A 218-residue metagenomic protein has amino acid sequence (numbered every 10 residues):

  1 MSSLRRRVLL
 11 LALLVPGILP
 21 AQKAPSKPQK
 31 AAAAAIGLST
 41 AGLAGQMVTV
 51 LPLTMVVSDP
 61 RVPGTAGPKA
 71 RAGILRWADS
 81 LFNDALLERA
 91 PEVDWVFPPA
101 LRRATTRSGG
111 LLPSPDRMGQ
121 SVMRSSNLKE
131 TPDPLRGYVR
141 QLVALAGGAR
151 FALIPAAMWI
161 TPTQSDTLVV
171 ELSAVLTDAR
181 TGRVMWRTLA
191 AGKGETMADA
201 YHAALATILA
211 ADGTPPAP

Functional and structural regions predicted by a protein language model:
M1-L9: Bacterial N-terminal signal peptides that target proteins for export
R5, F97, E195-D199: Alpha-helix initiation/capping motif
V8, L101, M158: Histidine- and/or cysteine-centered catalytic micro-motif in compact active-site loops
L11-A12, T167: N-terminal hydrophobic alpha-helix used for membrane targeting or insertion
A12-A21: Hydrophobic h-region of N-terminal signal peptides that target proteins for export in Gram-negative bacteria
Q22-P60, A78, M118-G119, K129-F151 (+1 more regions): C-terminal/domain-edge helix-coil "capping" segments
P63-A149: N-terminal segment of the mature soluble domain
